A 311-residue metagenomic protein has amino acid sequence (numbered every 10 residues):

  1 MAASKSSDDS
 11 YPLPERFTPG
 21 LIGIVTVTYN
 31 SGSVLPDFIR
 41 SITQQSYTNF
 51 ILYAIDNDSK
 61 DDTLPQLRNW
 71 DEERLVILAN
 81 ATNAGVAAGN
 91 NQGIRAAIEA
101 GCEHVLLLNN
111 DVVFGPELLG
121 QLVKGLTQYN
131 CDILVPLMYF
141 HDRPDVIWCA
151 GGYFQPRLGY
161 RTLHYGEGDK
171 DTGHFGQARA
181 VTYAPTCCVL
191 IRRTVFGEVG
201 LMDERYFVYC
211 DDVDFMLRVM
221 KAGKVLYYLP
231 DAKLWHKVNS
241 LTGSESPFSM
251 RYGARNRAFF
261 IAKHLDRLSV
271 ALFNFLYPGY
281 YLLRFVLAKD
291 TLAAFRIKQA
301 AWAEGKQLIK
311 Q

Functional and structural regions predicted by a protein language model:
S31-Q44: Short, well-formed alpha-helical segments that are part of the catalytic scaffolds of diverse glycosyltransferases
P36, D61-N69, E117: Acidic helix N-cap motif at the loop->helix transition within catalytic regions of sugar-transfer enzymes
S41, T48, D56-P65, T82 (+1 more regions): A conserved acidic beta->alpha catalytic loop
A79-A100: Glycine-rich, basic loop-to-helix element that forms the pyrophosphate-binding segment of sugar-nucleotide handling
C102-V113: Short beta-strand-to-loop acidic/aromatic patch adjacent to the donor-nucleotide binding site
V113-W148, Y153-P156: Conserved donor NDP-sugar-binding/catalytic core segment of glycosyltransferases
T182-I191, V195-L201, R205-K233: A short, conserved alpha-helix in the catalytic core of glycosyltransferases
F248-N256, D266-Q311: Non-catalytic, C-terminal membrane-associated alpha-helical segments of glycosyltransferases
